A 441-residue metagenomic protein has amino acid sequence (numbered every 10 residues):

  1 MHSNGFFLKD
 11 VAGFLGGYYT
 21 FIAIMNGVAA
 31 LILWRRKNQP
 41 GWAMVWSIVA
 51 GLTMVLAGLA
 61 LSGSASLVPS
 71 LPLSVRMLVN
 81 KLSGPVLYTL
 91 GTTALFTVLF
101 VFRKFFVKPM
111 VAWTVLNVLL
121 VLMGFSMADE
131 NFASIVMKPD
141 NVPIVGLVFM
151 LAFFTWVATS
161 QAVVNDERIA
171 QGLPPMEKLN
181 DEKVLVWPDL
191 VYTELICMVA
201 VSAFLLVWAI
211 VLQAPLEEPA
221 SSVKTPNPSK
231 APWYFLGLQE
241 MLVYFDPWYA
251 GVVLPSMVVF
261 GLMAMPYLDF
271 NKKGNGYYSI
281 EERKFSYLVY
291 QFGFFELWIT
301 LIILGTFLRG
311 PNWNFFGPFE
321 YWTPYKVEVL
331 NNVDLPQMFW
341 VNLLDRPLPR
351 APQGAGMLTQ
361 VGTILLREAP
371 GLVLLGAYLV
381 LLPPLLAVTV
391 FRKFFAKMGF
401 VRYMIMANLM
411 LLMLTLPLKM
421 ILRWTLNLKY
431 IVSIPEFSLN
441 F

Functional and structural regions predicted by a protein language model:
H2-F7, L73-L78, A133-P139, R168-L173: Soluble extramembrane regions of membrane proteins in the secretory/endomembrane system
G13-P69, N80-E130, V142-N165, P188-N275 (+1 more regions): Hydrophobic cores of alpha-helical transmembrane segments in multi-pass integral membrane proteins
I144-L147, I169-N180: Extended, regular secondary-structure scaffolds
K178-K183, F235-G237: Short membrane-interface loop/juxtamembrane segments of multi-pass integral membrane proteins
